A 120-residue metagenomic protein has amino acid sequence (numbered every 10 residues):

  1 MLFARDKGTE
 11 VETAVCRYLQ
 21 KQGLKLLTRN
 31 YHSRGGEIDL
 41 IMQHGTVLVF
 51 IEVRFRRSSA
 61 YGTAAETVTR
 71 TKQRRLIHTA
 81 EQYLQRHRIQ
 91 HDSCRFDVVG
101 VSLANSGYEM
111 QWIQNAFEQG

Functional and structural regions predicted by a protein language model:
M1-R29: Acidic-basic catalytic patches of nuclease active cores, encompassing PD-(D/E)XK and other metal-cofactor nuclease
L19, I38-S59, V68, L76: Conserved catalytic cores of phosphodiester-cleaving nucleases, focusing on short active-site segments
K21, L27, Q43-H44, Q90-D92 (+1 more regions): Positively charged, solvent-exposed patches that mediate nucleic-acid binding
L26-T28, F50, F96: Hydrophobic residues on conserved beta-strands that form the core of alpha/beta folds
N30, R54, D97-V99: Solvent-exposed beta-strand sheet faces enriched in polar/charged residues
S33-G36: Short acidic/glycine-enriched loop/turn segments that link adjacent beta-strands
Y61-D92: Mid-chain, well-packed structural core segment of small domains
R86-G120: Domain-level recognition of nuclease-like catalytic cores that cleave nucleotide substrates
